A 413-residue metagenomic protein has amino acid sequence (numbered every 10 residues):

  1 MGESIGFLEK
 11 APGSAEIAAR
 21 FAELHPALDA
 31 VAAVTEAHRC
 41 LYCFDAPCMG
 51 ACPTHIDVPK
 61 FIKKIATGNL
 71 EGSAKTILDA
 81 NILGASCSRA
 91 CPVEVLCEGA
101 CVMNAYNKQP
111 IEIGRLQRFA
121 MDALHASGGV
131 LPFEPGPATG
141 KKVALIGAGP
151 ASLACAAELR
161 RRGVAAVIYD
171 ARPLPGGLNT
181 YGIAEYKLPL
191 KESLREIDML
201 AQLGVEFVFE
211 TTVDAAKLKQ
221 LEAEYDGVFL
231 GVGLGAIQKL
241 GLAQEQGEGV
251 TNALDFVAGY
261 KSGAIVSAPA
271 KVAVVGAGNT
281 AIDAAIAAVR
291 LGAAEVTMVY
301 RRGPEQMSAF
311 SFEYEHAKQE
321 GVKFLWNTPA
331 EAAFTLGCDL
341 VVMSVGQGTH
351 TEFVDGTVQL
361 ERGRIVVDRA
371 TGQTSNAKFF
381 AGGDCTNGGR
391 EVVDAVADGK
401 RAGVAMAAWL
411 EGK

Functional and structural regions predicted by a protein language model:
I17-T35, I56-R89, N107-P137, Y260: Ferredoxin-type iron-sulfur electron-transfer modules in oxidoreductases and energy-metabolism complexes
Y42-T67, S86-R118, A171, V205 (+2 more regions): Iron-sulfur cluster-binding cysteine motifs and their immediate structural context in ferredoxin-like electron-transfer
P137, K142-I146, L194-L242, E331-V342 (+1 more regions): Feature captures the FAD/FMN-dependent oxidoreductase FAD-binding
A138-A151, A268-G278: Beta1/beta-strand and adjacent pyrophosphate-binding region of the FAD-binding site in flavoprotein oxidoreductases
K142-V167, A281-V289: N-terminal Rossmann-like FAD-binding beta1-loop-alpha1 element of flavoenzymes
A165-I168, R172-F209, A258-Y260, A285-A330 (+1 more regions): Rossmann-like dinucleotide-binding cores of NAD(P)H-dependent redox enzymes
E248-P269, F334-E391: FAD-site-proximal beta/loop scaffold in flavoenzymes
A284, C385-G412: A conserved FAD-binding loop/helix module that cradles the flavin
